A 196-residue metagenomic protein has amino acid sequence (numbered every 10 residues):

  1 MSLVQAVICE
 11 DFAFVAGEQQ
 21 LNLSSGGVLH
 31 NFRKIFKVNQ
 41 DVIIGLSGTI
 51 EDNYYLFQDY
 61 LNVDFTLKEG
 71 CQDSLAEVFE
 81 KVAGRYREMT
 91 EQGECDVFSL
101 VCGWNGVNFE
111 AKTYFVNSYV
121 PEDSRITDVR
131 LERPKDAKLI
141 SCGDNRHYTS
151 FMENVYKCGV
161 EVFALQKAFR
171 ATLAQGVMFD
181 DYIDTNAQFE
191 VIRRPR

Functional and structural regions predicted by a protein language model:
S2-C95, P121-R196: Conserved short S/T/G-enriched processing/targeting/catalytic segments and their helical context
I50-E51, N105-V107: Gly/Ser/Thr-rich loops at beta-strand to alpha-helix junctions that form or flank small-molecule/cofactor-binding
L100-G106, I192: Short hydrophobic alpha-helical segments used for membrane anchoring or interfacial signaling
N108-T113: Structural motif
F115, Y119-V120: Acidic, low-complexity central loop/insert segments
